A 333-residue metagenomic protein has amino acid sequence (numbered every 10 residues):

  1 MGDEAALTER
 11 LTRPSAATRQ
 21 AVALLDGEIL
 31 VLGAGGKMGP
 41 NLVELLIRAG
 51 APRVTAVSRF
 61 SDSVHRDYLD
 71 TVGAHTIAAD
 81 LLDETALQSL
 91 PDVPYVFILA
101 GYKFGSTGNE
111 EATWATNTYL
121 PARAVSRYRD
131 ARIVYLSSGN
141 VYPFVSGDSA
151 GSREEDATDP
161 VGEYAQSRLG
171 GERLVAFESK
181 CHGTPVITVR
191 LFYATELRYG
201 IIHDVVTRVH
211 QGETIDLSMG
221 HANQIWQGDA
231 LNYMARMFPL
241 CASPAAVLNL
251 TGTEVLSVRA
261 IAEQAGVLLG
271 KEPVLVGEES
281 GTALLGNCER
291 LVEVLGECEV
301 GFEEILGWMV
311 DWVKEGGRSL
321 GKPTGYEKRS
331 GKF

Functional and structural regions predicted by a protein language model:
G2-V22, E28, F302-F333: Amphipathic terminal alpha-helices
E28, Y95-I98, K103, Y119-E163: Conserved Rossmann-fold NAD(P)-dependent oxidoreductase catalytic core, especially the SDR/UDP-sugar
V31-I47: N-terminal Rossmann NAD(P)H-binding glycine-rich loop of SDR-like oxidoreductase domains
P40, S63, Y68, A74-T116: NAD(P)H-binding glycine-rich loop region in Rossmannoid oxidoreductase-like domains and their noncatalytic homologs
A51-V64: Conserved glycine-rich Rossmann-like NAD(P)H-binding loop of the short-chain dehydrogenase/reductase
W114, T118, A150-D156, P160-E172 (+3 more regions): Short-chain dehydrogenase/reductase
S149, L169, R173-D229, A265: NAD(P)-dependent short-chain dehydrogenase/reductase
E213, G220, Y233-R290, S330-G331: Mid/C-terminal beta-alpha module of Rossmann-like enzyme folds, strongest in SDR-family dehydrogenases/epimerases
